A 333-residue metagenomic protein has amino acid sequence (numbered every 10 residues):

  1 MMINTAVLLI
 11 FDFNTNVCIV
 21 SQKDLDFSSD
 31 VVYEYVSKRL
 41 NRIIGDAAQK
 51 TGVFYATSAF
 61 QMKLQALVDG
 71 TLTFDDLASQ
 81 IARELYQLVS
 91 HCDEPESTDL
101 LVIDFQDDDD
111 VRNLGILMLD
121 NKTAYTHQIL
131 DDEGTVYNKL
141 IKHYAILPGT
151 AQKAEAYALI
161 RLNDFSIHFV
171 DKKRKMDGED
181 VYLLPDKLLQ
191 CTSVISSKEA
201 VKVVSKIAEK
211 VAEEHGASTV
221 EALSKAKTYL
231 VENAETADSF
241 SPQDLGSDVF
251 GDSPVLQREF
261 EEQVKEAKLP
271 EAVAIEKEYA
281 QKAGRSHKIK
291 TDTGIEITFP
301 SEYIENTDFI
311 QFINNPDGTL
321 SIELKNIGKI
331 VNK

Functional and structural regions predicted by a protein language model:
M2-A283: Long, hydrophobic alpha/beta structural blocks
S247-K333: C-terminal structured domains
